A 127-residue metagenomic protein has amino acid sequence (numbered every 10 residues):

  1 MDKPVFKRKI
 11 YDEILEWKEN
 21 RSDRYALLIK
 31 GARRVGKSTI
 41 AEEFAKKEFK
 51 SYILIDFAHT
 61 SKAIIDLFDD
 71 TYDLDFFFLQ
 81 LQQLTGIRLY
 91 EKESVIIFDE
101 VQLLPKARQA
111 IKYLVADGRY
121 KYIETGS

Functional and structural regions predicted by a protein language model:
M1-S127: Phosphate-binding site recognition
